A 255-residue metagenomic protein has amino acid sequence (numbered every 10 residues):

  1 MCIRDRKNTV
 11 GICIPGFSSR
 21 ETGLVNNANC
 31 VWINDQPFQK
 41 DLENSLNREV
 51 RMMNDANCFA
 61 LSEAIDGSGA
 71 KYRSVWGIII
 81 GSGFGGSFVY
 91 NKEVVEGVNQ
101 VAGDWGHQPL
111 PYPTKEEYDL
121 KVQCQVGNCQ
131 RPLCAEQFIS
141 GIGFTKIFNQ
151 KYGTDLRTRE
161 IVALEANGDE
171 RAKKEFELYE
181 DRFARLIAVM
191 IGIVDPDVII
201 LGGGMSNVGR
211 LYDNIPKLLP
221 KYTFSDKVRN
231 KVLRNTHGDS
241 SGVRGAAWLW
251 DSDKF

Functional and structural regions predicted by a protein language model:
R4-I14, S18-T22, Q39-V50, E63-Y72 (+1 more regions): ATP-binding/phosphotransfer module of carbohydrate and carboxylate kinases, centering on a glycine-rich
T9, I33, V101-D104: A short acidic/small-residue loop/turn micro-motif
S18, V25, V94-V95: Hydrophobic "anchor" residues
L24-V31: Short glycine-enriched, charge-decorated loop/helix-capping segments at active-site entrances that position
M52-A56, A60: Short loop/edge segments at beta-strand edges and connector loops that shape dinucleotide/nucleotide cofactor-binding
D55, G81, A246: Active-site glycine-centered loops adjacent to acidic/histidine catalytic or metal-binding residues that shape
Y72-C134: Glycine-rich phosphate-binding loop of actin/hexokinase-like ATP-binding domains
